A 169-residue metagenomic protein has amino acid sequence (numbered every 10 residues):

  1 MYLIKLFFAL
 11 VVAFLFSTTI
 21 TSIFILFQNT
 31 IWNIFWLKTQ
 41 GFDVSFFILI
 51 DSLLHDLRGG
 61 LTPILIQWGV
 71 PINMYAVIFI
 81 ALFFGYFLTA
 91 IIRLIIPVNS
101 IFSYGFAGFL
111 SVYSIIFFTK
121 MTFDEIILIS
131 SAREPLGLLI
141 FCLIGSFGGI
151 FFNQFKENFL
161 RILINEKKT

Functional and structural regions predicted by a protein language model:
M1-T169: Juxtamembrane/disordered regions of integral membrane proteins
